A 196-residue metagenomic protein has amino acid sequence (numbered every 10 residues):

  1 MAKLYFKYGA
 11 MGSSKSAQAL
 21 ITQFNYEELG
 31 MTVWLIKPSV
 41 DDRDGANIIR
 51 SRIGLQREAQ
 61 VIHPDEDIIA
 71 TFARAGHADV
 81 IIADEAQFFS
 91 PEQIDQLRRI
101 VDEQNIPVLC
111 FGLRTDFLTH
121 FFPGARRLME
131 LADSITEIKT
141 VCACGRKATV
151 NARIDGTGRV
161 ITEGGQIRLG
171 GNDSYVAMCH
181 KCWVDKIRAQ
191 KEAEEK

Functional and structural regions predicted by a protein language model:
M1-F72, D116-R127, E137-T140, V160-T162 (+1 more regions): Conserved P-loop
L4-F6, T32-W34, D79-I82, P107-L109: Residue-level preference for the first positions of well-ordered beta-strands
Q60-I82, S90-I94: Conserved RecA-like ASCE ATPase "motif II neighborhood" in helicase/translocase motors
D84-A86, G112-L113: Walker B catalytic acidic pair
A86-L97, F117-F122: Conserved ATPase-coupling elements of RecA-like P-loop NTPase cores
V101-P123: Sensor-1/coupling segment of RecA-like P-loop NTPase cores
A132: Short basic (Lys/Arg) and small-residue
T140-R168: Short recognition patches in nucleic-acid-associated and regulatory proteins
